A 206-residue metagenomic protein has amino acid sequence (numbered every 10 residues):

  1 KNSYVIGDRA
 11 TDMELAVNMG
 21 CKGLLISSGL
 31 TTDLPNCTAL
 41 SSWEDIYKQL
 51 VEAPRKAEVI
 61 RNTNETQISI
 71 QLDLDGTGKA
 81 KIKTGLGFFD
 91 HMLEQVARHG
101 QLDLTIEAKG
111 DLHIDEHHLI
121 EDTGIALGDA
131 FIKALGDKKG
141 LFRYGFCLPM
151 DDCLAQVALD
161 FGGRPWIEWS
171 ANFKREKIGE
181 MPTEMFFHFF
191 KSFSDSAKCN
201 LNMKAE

Functional and structural regions predicted by a protein language model:
K1-V5, R9-R61, S69-Q71: Asp-based, Mg2+/Mn2+-dependent phosphohydrolase catalytic module
E52-E206: Structural preference for solvent-exposed beta-strand-turn elements and adjacent flexible terminal/loop segments within
